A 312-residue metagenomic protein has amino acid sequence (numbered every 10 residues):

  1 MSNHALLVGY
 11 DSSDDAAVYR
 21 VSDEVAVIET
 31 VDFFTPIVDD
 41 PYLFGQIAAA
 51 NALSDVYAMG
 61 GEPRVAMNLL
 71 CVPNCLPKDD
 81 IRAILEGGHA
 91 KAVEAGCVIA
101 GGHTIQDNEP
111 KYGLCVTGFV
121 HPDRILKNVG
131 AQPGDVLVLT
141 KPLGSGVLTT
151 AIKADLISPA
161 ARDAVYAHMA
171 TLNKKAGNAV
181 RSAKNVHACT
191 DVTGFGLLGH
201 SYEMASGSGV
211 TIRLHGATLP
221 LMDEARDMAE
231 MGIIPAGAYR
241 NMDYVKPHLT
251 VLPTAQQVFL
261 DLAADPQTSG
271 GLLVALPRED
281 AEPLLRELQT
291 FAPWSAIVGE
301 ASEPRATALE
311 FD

Functional and structural regions predicted by a protein language model:
M1-D312: Helix-biased detector of long, well-ordered alpha-helical tracts
